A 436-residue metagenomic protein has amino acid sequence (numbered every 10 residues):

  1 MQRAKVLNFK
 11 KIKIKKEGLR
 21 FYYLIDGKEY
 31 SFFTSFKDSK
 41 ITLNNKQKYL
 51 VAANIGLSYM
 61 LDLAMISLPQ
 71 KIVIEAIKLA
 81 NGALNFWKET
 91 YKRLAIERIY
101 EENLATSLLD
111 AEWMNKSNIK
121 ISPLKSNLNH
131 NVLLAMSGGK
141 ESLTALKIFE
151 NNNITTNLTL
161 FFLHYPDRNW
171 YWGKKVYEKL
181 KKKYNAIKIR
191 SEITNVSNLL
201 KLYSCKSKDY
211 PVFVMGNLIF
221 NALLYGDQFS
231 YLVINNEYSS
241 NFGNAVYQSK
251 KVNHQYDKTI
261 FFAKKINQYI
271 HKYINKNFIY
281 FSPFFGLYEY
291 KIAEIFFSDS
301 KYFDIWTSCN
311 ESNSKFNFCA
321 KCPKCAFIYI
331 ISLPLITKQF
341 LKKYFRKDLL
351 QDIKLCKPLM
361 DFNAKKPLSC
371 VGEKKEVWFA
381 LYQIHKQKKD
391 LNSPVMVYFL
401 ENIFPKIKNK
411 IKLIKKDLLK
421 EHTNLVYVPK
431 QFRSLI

Functional and structural regions predicted by a protein language model:
M1-N131, I148-N157, F161-V196: RNA-binding accessory domains that recognize and position tRNA/RNA substrates
Q2-Y22, S282-P283, F297-I436: ATP/NTP-dependent adenylation/nucleotidyl-transfer catalytic domains that generate, transfer, or process NMP-activated
N44-Q70, F86-I96, V214-D227, K324-P334 (+1 more regions): Short, hydrophobic/amphipathic alpha-helical patches that form generic packing surfaces within helical domains
L133, N157-F161, V233, I279-F281: A structural signal for isolated positions on well-ordered beta-strands in alpha/beta enzyme cores
R168, K206-F213, K250-K258, Y280-L287 (+1 more regions): Alpha-helix capping and helix-loop boundary segments enriched in small/acidic/polar residues
K174-K206, S230-N244, T259-N275, Y280-I295 (+1 more regions): A conserved beta-strand->alpha-helix junction
